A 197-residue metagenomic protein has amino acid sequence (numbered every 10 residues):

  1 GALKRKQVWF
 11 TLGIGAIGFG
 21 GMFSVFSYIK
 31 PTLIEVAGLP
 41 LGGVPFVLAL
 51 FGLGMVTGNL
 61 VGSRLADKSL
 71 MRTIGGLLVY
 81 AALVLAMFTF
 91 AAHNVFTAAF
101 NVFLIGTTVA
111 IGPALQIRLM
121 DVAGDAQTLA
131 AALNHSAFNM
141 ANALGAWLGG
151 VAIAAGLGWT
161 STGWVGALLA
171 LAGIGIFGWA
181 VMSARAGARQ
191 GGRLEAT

Functional and structural regions predicted by a protein language model:
Q7-A49, L53-V56, L70: Extracytoplasmic gate region of multi-pass secondary transporters
A16, A49-L53, F103, A132-M140 (+1 more regions): Transmembrane alpha-helical cores of Major Facilitator Superfamily
P31, V109, P113-V122: Intracellular helix-loop hinge segments at the cytoplasmic ends of transmembrane helices in 12-TM rocker-switch-type
V36-G52, F96, L129-L133, T160-W164: Loop-to-transmembrane helix entry
T57-L70, I153-A154: Helix-to-loop junctions at the C-terminal end of transmembrane segments in multipass secondary transporters
L70-L115: C-terminal transmembrane helical hairpin of 12-TM major facilitator-type secondary transporters
D121-W159, V165-G166: A late C-terminal transmembrane helix in Major Facilitator Superfamily
A167-T197: Multi-pass alpha-helical transporter architecture, strongest for 12-TM Major Facilitator/SLC carriers used
